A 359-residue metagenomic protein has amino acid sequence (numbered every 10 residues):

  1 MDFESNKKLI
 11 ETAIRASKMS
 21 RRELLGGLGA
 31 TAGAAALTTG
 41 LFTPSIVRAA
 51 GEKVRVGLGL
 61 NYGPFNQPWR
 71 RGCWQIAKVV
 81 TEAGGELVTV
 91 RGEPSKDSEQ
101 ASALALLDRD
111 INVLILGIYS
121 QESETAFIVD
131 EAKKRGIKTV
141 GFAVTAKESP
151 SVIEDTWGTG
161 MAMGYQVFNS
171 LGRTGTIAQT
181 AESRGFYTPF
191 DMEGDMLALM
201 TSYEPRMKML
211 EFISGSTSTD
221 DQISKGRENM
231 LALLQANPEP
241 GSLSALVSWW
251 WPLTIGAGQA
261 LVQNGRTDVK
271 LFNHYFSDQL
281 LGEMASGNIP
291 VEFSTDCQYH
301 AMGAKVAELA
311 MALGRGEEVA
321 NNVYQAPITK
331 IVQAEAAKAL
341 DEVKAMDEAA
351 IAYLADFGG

Functional and structural regions predicted by a protein language model:
M1-E23, A32, S45-I46: N-terminal secretory signal peptides
K18, T39-G57: C-terminal segment of N-terminal export signals and the immediately downstream linker at the start of the mature
E52, M200, Q298-G359: Hinge/cleft segment of the Venus flytrap/periplasmic-binding protein
R55-V79, V88-A101, G117-E122, R184-D191 (+2 more regions): Extracytoplasmic "Venus flytrap"
L58, Y62-P64, I76-A77, A162-G215 (+2 more regions): An alpha-beta-alpha
E99, S151-I177, D191, I223-R227 (+3 more regions): Hydrophobic alpha-helical segments within soluble ligand-binding/sensing domains
L104, V113-K133, D195-M196, S216-E283: Hydrophobic alpha-helical
E122-G158, A162, N169-S170, T176 (+3 more regions): Flexible loop/hinge segments that line or gate small-molecule binding clefts
